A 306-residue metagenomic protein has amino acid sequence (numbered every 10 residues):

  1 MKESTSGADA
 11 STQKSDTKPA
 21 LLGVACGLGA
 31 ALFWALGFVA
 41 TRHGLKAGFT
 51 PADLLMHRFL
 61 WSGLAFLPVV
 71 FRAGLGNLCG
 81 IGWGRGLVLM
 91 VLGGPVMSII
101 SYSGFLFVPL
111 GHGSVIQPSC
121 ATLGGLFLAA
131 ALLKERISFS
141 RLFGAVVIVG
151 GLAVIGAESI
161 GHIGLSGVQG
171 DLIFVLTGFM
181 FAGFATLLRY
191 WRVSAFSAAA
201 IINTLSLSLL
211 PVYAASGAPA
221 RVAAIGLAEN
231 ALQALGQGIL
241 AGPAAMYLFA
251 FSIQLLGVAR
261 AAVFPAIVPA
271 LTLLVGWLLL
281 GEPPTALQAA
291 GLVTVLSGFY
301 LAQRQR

Functional and structural regions predicted by a protein language model:
K2-D53, G150, I160-Y190, S208-V212: Glycine-/small-residue-enriched transmembrane alpha-helix faces in small-molecule transporters and effluxers
K2-T5, G23, K46-V96, L123-F127 (+5 more regions): Transmembrane alpha-helices of multi-pass small-molecule transport proteins
S6, F66, S140-S159, A266 (+2 more regions): Hydrophobic transmembrane alpha-helices of multi-pass small-molecule transport proteins
P19-G23, A47-M56, C79-G84, A157-F179 (+2 more regions): Juxtamembrane helix-entry segments on the extracytoplasmic side of multipass membrane proteins
G27, I81-M90, I137-V149, D171 (+2 more regions): Cytoplasmic-side transmembrane-helix entry/capping segments in multi-pass membrane proteins
A31, H57, H112-C120, L187-S208 (+1 more regions): Helix-helix packing/entry segments at the starts of transmembrane helices
F33-F38, L67-Q117, V154, G238-L256: Specific transmembrane alpha-helical segments of multi-pass solute transporters/efflux pumps, especially DMT/EamA
D53-G63, G93, Y102-R136, T177 (+1 more regions): Specific alpha-helical transmembrane segments that line the substrate/conduction pathway and gating interfaces
